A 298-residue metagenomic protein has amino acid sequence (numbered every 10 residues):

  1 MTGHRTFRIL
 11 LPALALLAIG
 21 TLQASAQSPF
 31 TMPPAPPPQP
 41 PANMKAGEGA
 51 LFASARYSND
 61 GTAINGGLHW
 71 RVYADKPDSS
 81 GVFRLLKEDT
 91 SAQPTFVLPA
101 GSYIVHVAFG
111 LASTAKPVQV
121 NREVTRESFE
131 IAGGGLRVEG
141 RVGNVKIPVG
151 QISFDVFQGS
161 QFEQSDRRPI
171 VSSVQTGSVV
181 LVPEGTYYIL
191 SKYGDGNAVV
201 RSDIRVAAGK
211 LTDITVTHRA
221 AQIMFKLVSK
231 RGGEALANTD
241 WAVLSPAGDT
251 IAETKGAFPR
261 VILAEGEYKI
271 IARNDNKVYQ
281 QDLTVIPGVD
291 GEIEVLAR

Functional and structural regions predicted by a protein language model:
T2-L11: Bacterial N-terminal signal peptides that target proteins for export
L11-T21: Bacterial N-terminal signal peptides
A24-A26: Boundary at the C-terminal end of the N-terminal hydrophobic targeting segment
S28-Q39, T90, F109-A132, G194-T217 (+1 more regions): Structured interaction patches on ligand/partner-binding surfaces of diverse proteins
G49-N59, L136-N144, Q222-R231: A short, amphipathic beta-strand motif
N59-S80, N144-S165, K230-D249: Short, ordered, surface-exposed loop/turn motifs in non-cytosolic proteins
D75-A92, S160-G177, S245-A257: Short, acidic Ser/Thr/Gly-rich low-complexity loop/linker segments typical of extracellular and cell-surface proteins
T90-S102, F109-L111, S173-Y188, Y193-G196 (+1 more regions): Short Pro-Gly-centered beta-turn/loop motif in secreted/extracellular proteins
